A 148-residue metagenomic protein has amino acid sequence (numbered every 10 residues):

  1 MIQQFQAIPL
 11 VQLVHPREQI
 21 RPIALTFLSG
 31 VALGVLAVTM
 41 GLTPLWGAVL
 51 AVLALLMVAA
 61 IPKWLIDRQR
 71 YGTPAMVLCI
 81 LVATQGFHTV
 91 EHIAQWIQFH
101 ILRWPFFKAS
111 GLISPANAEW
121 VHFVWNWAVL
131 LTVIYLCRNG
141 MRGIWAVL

Functional and structural regions predicted by a protein language model:
I2-L148: Polytopic alpha-helical membrane-helix bundles and their juxtamembrane interface segments in multi-pass membrane
